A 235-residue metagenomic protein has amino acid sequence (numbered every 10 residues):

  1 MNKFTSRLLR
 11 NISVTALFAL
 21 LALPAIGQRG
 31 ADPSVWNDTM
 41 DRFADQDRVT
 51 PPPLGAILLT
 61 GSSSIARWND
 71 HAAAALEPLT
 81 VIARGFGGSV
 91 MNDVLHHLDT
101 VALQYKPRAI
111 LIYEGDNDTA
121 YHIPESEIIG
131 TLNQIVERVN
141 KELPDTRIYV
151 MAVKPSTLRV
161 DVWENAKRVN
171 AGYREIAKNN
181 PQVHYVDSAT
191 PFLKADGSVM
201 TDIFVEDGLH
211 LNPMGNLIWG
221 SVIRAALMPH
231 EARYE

Functional and structural regions predicted by a protein language model:
M1-L8: N-terminal secretory signal peptides that target proteins for export/translocation
N11-P24: Bacterial N-terminal signal peptides
G27-Q104: Serine-esterase "nucleophile elbow" of acetyl-processing enzymes
T50-P52, E77, T100, N117-T119 (+4 more regions): Extracellular glycan-modifying ectodomains
A83-G87, L111-P124, N133, V153 (+3 more regions): Cell-envelope and extracellular/periplasmic
A102-I112, P144: Proline-aspartate-enriched helix->loop->beta-strand connector
E125-I135, N165-N170: Charged helix-capping and loop-helix junction motifs
T157-E235: Catalytic His-Asp segment of secreted/periplasmic serine-dependent ester chemistry enzymes
